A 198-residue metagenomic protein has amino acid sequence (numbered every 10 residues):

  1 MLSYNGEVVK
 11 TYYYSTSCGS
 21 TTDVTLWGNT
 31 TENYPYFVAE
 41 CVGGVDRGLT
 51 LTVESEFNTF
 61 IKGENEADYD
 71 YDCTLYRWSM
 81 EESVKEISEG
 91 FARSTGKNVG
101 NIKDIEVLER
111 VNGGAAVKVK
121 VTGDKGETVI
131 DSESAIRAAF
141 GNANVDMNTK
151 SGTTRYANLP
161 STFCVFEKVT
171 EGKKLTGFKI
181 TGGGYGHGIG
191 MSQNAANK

Functional and structural regions predicted by a protein language model:
M1-K198: Conserved, single-site charged/polar hotspot
